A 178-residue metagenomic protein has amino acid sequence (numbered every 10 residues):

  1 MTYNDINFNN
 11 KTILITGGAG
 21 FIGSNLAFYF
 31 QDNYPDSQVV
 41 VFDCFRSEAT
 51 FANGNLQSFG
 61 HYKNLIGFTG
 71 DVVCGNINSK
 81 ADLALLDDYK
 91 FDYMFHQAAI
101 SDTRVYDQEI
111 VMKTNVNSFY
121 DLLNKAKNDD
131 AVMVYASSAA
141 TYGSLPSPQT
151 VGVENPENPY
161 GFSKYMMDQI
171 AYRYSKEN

Functional and structural regions predicted by a protein language model:
M1-N178: N-terminal Rossmann-like NAD(P)+-binding domain of SDR-like oxidoreductases, especially those catalyzing
